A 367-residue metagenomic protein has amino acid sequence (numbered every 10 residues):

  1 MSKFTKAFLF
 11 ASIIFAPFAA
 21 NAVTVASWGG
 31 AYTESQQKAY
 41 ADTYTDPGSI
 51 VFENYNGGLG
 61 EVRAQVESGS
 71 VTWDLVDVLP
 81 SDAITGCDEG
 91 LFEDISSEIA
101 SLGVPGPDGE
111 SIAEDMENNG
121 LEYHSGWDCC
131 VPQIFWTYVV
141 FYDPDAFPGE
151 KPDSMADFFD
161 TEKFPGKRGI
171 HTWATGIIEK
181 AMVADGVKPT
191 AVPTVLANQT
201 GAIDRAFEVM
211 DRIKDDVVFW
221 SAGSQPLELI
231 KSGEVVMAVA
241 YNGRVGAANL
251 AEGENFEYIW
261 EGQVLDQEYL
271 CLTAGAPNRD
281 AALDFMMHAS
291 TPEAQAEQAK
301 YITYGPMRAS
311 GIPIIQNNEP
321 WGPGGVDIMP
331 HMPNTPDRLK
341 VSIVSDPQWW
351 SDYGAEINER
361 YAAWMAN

Functional and structural regions predicted by a protein language model:
M1-N21: Gram-negative bacterial Sec-dependent N-terminal signal peptides
V23-G86: Early extracytoplasmic/lumenal segment of secretory-pathway proteins
G30-S35, L79-A83, C87-Q225: Extracytoplasmic ligand-binding site segments that recognize negatively charged/polar headgroups
T72-D77, F219-W220, V236-Y241, E257: Paired acidic/hydrophobic, glycine-rich loop segments that form the ligand-binding mouth/hinge of periplasmic-binding
D82-T85, M237-N255: A ligand-binding cleft/hinge motif common to bilobed small-molecule-binding domains
I203-I213, L250-A276: Periplasmic-binding protein-like
E268, T273-K340: Mature extracytoplasmic/periplasmic domains
N334-N367: Conserved C-terminal helix/tail region of periplasmic/extracytoplasmic solute-binding proteins
